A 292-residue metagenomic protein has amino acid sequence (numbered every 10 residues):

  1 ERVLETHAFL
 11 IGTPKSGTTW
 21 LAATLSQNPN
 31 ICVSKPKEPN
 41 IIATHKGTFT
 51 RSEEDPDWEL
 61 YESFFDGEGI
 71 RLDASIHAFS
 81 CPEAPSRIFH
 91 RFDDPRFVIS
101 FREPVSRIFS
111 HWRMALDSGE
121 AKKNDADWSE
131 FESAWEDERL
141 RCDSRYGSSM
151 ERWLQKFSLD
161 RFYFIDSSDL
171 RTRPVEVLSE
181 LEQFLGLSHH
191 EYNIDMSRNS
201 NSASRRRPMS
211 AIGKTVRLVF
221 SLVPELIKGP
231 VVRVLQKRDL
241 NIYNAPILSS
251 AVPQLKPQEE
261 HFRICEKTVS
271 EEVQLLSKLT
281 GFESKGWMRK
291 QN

Functional and structural regions predicted by a protein language model:
E1-F79, H90-P95, V105-H111, A115-F131 (+1 more regions): PAPS-dependent sulfotransferase catalytic core
F9-G12, K35, I41-A43, R71-I76 (+7 more regions): Short beta-strand segments
G17-T18, Y61, L72, I88 (+8 more regions): Generic structural signal for small/hydrophobic residues in well-ordered secondary structure, especially within
S52-S63, S118-I194, R206: PAPS-dependent sulfotransferase catalytic domain
D57, Y61, A84, Y146-M150 (+4 more regions): Alpha-helical packing segments of well-folded alpha/beta enzyme cores
S80-P85, P174: Short, well-ordered alpha-helical microsegments
R102-V105, L170-T172: Canonical radical SAM enzyme core domain
Q155-I264, F282-N292: The conserved 3'-phosphoadenosine-5'-phosphosulfate
